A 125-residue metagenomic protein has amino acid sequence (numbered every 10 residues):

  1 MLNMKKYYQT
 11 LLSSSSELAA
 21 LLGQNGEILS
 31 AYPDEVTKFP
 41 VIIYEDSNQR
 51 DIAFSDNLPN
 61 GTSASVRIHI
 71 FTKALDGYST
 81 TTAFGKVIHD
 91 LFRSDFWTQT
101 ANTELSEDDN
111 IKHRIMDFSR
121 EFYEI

Functional and structural regions predicted by a protein language model:
M1-S55, D76, D108: Small/polar-rich, solvent-exposed N-terminal microdomains that initiate assembly or binding
G26-E27, Y44, I68, F96-W97 (+1 more regions): Generic detector of bulky aromatic hydrophobic side chains
S47-R50, G61-S65, V87-L91, S119: Short, low-complexity, polar/charged sequence segments that are solvent-exposed and flexible
F54-S55, V66-F71, F92-F96, E124-I125: Glycine-rich loops and low-complexity Gly/Arg-rich segments that provide flexible linkers or classic glycine-based
L58-P59, A83: Short, glycine/charged-enriched secondary-structure capping and boundary segments
N60-A74, K112-F122: Oligomerization/assembly interface segments of phage tail-like spikes and tubes
L75-K86: Short, conserved charged micro-motifs
G85-I125: Acidic-leaning, charged glycine-interspersed low-complexity segments
